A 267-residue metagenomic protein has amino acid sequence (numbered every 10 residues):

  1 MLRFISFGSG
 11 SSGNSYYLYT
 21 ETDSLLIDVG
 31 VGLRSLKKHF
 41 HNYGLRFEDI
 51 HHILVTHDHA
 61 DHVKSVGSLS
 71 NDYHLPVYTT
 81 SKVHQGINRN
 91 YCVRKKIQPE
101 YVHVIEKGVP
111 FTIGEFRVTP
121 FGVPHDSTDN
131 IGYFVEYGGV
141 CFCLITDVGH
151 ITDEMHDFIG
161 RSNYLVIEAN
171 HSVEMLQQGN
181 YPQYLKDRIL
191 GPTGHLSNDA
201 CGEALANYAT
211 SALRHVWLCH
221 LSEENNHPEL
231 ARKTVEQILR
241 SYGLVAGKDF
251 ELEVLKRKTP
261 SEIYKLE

Functional and structural regions predicted by a protein language model:
M1-Y43, I131-D147, Y164: Conserved beta-strand hairpin/beta-sheet module of binuclear metal-dependent hydrolase folds, prominently
I5-S15, H57-H62, V66, V118-P120: Structured catalytic core of nucleotide-sugar glycosyltransferases
S12, A60-V63, Q85-G86, S127-T128 (+3 more regions): Active-site environment of divalent metal-dependent phosphoester hydrolases
I27-G30, I50-D58, Y78-S81, C143-T146 (+3 more regions): Active-site neighborhood of phospho(di)ester-bond hydrolases with catalytic His/Asp-centered motifs
L33-T80: Active-site metal-binding motif and surrounding structural segment of the metallo-beta-lactamase
K64-Y73, N88-Y91, N226-K233: Metal-dependent catalytic neighborhoods of phosphoester/phosphodiester hydrolases
S81-G132, E136-G139: Metallo-beta-lactamase
D153-E253: Cap/insert and terminal regions of metallo-dependent hydrolase folds
